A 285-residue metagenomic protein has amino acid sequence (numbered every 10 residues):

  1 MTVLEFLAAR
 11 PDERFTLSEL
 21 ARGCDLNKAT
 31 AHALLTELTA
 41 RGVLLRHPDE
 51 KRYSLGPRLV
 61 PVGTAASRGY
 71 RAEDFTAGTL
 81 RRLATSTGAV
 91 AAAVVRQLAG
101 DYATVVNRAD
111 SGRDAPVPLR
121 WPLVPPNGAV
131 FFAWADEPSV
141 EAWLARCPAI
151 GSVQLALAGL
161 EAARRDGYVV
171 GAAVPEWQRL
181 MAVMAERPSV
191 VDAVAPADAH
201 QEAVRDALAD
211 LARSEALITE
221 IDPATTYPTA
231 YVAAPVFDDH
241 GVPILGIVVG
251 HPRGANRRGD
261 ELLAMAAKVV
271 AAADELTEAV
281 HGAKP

Functional and structural regions predicted by a protein language model:
M1-G69, E73, D274-G282: N-terminal helix-turn-helix
T39-A40, V124, G128, R187-V194 (+2 more regions): Non-catalytic interaction/Regulatory regions outside core domains
H47, Q97, D238: Acidic surface patches and DE-rich sequence motifs
S54-V60, T64-V169: Amphipathic alpha-helical effector-binding/dimerization core of metabolite-sensing transcriptional regulators
N107-R108, V174, V248-V249: Short clusters of small/polar residues that mark proteolytic maturation junctions
E141-T229: Intrinsically disordered, low-complexity polar/acidic regions
H200-A230, P243-P285: Juxtadomain coupling helices with adjacent low-complexity linkers
Y231-H240: A short, hydrophobic, proline-anchored segment that marks a local hinge/packing element in signaling and regulatory
